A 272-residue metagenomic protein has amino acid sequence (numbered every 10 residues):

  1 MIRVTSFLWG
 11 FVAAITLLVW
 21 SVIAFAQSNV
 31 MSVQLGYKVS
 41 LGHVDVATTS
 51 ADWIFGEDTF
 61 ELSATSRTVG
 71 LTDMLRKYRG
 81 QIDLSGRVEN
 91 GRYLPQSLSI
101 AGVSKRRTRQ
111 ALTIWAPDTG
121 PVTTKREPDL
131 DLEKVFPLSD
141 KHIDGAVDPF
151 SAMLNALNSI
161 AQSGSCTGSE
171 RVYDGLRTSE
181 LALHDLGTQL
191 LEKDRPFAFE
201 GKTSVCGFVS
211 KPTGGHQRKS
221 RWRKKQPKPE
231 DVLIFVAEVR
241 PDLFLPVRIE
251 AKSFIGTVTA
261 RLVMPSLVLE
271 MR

Functional and structural regions predicted by a protein language model:
M1-V12: Bacterial N-terminal signal peptides that target proteins for export
A13-A14, A24: Cleavable N-terminal signal peptides
L17-L18: Family-specific signature for flavin-dependent thymidylate synthase
Q27-P117, S163-R272: Acidic, serine/threonine-rich low-complexity disordered tracts
S50, S97, T119, V147 (+2 more regions): Solvent-exposed, flexible loop/coil residues
A101-P149: Internal, conserved structured core segments that host functional sites
D140-G175: Extracytoplasmic beta-rich ectodomain segments of secreted or membrane-anchored proteins
